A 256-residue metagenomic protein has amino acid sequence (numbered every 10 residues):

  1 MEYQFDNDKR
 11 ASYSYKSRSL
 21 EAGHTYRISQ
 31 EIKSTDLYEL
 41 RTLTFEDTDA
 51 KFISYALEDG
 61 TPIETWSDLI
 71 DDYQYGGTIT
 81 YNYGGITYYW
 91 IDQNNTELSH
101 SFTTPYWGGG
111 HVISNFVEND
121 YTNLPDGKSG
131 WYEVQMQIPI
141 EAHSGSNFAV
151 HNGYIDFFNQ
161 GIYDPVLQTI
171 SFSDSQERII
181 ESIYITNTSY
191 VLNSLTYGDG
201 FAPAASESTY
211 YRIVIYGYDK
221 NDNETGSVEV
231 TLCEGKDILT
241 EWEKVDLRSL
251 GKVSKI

Functional and structural regions predicted by a protein language model:
M1-T42: Extracytoplasmic cysteine-anchoring/structural motifs
Q4, T186, Y216-K220: Predominantly extracellular/luminal cell-surface or secreted proteins
L37-P165, S175: N-terminal targeting leaders for non-cytosolic proteins
Q168-F172, D246: Short, T/G/N/S-enriched strand-turn elements that build extracellular solenoid repeat scaffolds
S175-S182, K252-S254: Extended extracellular/luminal ectodomain segments enriched in beta-structured repeat modules
Y184-T186, A202: Short edge beta-strand/loop segments characteristic of extracellular beta-sandwich folds
S194-I213: Short coil-to-beta strand junction motifs in C2/discoidin
E207-I256: Terminal, low-complexity interaction segments
